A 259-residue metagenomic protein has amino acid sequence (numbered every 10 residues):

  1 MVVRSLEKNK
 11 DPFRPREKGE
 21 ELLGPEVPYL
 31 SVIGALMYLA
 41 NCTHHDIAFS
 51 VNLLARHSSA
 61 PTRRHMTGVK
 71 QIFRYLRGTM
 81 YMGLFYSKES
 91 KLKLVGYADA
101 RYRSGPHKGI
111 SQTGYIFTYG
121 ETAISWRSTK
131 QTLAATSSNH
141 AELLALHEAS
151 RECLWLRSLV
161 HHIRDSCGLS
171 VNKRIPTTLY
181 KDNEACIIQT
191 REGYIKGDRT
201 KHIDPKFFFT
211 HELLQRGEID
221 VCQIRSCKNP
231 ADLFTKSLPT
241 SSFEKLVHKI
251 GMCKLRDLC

Functional and structural regions predicted by a protein language model:
M1-M82, R225, T235: C-terminal reverse transcriptase regions that engage the nucleic-acid substrate
V3, A98-A100, Y119-E121, K181-N183 (+1 more regions): Residues immediately flanking
L22-G24, A35, Q71, M80-M82 (+4 more regions): Eukaryotic intrinsically disordered and solvent-exposed regulatory patches
G24-F49, R101-S104, Q112, S138-S158: Conserved pre-motif C helix in the palm subdomain of viral-like polymerases
L36, G96-N139: RNase H-like nuclease fold core
T43-I47, T79-F85, R157-L169: Surface-exposed helix-capping loop/turn segments at secondary-structure junctions
R74-A98, S170-K173: Structured nucleic-acid-interacting core domains from mobile-element enzymes and related host factors, especially RNase
K93, T129-C259: RNase H-like nuclease module associated with reverse transcription
